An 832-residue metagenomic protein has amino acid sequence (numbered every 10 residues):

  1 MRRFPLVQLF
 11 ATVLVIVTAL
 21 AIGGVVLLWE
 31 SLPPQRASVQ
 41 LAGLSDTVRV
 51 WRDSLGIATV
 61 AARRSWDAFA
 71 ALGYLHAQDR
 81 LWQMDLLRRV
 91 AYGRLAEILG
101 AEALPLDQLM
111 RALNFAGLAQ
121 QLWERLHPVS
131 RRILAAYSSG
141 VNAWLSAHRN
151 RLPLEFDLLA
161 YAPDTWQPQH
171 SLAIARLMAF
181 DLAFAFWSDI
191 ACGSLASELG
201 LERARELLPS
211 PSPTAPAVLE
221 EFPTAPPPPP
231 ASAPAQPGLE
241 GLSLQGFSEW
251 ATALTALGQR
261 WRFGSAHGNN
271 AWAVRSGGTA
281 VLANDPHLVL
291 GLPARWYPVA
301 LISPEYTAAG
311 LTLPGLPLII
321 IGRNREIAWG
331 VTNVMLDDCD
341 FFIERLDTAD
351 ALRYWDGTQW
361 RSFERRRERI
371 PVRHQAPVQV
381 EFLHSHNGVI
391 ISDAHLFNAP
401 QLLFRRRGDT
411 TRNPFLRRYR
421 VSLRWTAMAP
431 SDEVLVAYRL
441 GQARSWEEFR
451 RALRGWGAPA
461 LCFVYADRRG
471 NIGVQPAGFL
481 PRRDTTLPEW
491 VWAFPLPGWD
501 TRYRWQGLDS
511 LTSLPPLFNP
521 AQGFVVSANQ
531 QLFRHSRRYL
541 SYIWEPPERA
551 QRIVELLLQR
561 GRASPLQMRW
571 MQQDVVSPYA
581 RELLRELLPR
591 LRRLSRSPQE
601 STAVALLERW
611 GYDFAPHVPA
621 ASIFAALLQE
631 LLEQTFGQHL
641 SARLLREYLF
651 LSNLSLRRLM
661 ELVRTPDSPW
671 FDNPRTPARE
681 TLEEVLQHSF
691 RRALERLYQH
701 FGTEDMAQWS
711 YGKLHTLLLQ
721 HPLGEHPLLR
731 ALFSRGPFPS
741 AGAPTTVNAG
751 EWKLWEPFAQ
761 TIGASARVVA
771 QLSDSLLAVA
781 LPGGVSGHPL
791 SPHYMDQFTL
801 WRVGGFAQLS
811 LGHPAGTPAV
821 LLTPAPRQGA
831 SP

Functional and structural regions predicted by a protein language model:
M1-T18: N-terminal Sec-pathway targeting helices
G24-V281, P286, L292, R646-L651: Substrate-recognition/specificity elements adjacent to catalytic centers across diverse enzyme folds
T47, S54, T165, S171 (+7 more regions): Coil residues (strongly favoring Ser/Thr
A61-Q83, Y297, H386-T410: Short, surface-exposed, low-complexity cationic segments
A68-A71, L109, L118-R131, R424 (+5 more regions): Second-shell loop/turn segments in exported
S303-L318, G322-I327, V331-L496: Glycine- and hydrophobic-rich flexible loops that cap the catalytic core of alpha/beta enzyme folds
I391, A399, R405-R406, Y419 (+4 more regions): Hydrophobic alpha-helical segments
Y539-S601, L682-P832: Terminal end segments
